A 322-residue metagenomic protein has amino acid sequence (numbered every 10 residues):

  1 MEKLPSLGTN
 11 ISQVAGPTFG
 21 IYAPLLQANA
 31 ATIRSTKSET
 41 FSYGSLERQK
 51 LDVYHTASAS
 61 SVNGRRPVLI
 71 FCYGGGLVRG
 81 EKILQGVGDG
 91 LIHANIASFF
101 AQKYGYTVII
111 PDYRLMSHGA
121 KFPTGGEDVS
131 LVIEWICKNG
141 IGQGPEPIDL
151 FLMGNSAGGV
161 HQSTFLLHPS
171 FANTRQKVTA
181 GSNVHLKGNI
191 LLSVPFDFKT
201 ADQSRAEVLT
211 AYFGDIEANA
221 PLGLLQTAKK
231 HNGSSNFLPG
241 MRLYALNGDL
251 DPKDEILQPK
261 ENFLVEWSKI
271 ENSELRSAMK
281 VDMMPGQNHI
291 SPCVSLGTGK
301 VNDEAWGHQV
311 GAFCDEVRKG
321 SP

Functional and structural regions predicted by a protein language model:
L4-G64: N-terminal cap/lid segment of alpha/beta-hydrolase-fold proteins
L25-I33, K187, V194-S234: Mobile cap/lid helix-loop segments that gate and shape the active-site cleft of serine hydrolases
K50, A57-F100: Short, surface-exposed "cap/lid" segments of acyl-processing enzymes
G86-I92, I96, Y104-I148, V301: Catalytic nucleophile-loop/oxyanion-hole region of alpha/beta-hydrolase and closely related hydrolase-like folds
L131-S204: Primarily recognizes the serine-hydrolase "nucleophile elbow" in alpha/beta-hydrolase and SGNH/GDSL folds
D197-F198, L250-L257: Acidic catalytic loop of the alpha/beta-hydrolase fold
P239, Y244-G248: Short beta-strand/loop motif that positions the catalytic acidic residue of the alpha/beta-hydrolase fold
L246, L257-L264, S268-P322: C-terminal catalytic histidine-bearing segment of alpha/beta-hydrolase fold enzymes
